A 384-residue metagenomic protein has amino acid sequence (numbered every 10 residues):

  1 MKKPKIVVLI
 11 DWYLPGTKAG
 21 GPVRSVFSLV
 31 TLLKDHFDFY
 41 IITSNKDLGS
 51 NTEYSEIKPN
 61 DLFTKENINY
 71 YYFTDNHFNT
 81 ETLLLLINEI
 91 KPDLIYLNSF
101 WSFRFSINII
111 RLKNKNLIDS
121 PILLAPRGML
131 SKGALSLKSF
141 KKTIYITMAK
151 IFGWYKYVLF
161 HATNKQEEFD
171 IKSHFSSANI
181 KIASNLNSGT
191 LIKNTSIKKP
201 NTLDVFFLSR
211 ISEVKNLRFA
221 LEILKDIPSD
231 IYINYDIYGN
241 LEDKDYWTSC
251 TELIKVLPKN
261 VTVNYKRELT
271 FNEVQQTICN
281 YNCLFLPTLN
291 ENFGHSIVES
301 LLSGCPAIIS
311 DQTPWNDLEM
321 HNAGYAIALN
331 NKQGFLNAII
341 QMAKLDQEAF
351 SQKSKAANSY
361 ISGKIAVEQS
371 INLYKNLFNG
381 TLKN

Functional and structural regions predicted by a protein language model:
V7-L9, H161, L191, I197-K215 (+2 more regions): Conserved donor-binding/catalytic core segment of Leloir-type glycosyltransferases
W12-L14, L32-F78, N240: N-terminal strand-loop element at the rim of the active site of nucleotide-sugar-dependent glycosyltransferases
S44-L48, L208, N234-T251, R267: Glycosyltransferase donor-sugar binding loop
K142-F160: Membrane-proximal helix-turn-helix segments that form the acceptor-binding/catalytic region of lipid-linked
W247-N272: Nucleotide-activated donor-binding/catalytic signature segment of Leloir-type glycosyltransferases, i.e., the conserved
L289: Aromatic "clamp/platform" in nucleotide-sugar-dependent glycosyltransferases that forms part of the donor/acceptor
P306-S310: Short hydrophobic beta-strand element within catalytic cores of glycosyltransferases and related nucleotide-activated
Y325-Q333, Q341-Q347: Conserved acidic donor-binding segment of nucleotide-sugar-dependent glycosyltransferases
